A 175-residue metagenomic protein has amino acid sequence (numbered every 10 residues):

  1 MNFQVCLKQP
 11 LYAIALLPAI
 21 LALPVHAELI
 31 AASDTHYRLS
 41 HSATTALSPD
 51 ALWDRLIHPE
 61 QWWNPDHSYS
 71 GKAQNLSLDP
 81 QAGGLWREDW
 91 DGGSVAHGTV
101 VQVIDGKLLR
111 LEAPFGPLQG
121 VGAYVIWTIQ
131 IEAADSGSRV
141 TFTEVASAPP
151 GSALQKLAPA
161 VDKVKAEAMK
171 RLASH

Functional and structural regions predicted by a protein language model:
M1-L7: N-terminal secretory signal peptides that target proteins for export/translocation
P10-A22: Bacterial N-terminal signal peptides
V25-A73: Hydrophobic ligand-binding cavity/cleft-lining segments
H41-A43, A96-Q102, V125-A133: Hydrophobic/aromatic beta-strand elements that line small-molecule binding cavities or substrate pockets in beta-rich
P49, L56-W63, A82, W90 (+3 more regions): Sec/Tat-exported extracytoplasmic proteins
L52-R55, W86, V100, L111 (+2 more regions): Hydrophobic pocket/interface hotspot
Q61, G71-G116: Glycine-rich portal/gate segments that line the openings of hydrophobic small-molecule binding cavities
R139-T141, V145-H175: A conserved amphipathic terminal alpha-helix motif
